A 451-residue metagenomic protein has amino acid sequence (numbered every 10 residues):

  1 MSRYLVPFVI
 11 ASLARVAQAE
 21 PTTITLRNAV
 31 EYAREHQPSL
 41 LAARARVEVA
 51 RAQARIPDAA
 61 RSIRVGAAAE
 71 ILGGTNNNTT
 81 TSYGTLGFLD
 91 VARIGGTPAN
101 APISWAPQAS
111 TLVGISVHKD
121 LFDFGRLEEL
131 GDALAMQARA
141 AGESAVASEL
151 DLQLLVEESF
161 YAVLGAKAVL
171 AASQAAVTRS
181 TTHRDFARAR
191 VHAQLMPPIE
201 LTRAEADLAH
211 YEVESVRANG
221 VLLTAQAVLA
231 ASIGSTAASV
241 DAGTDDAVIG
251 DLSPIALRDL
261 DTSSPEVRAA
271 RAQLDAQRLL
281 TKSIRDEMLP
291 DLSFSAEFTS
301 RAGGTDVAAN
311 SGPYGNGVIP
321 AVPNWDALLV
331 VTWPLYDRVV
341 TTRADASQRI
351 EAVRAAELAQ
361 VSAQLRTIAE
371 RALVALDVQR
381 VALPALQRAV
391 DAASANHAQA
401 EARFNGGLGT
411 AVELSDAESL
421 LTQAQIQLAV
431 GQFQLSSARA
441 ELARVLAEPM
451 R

Functional and structural regions predicted by a protein language model:
V6-S12: Bacterial N-terminal signal peptides
A14-V16: N-terminal signal peptide c-region/cleavage motif recognized by signal peptidases
Q18, G73-T75, Q425-R451: Acidic, low-complexity, intrinsically disordered peripheral segments
A19-I71, N76-N78, D120-L121, A237 (+5 more regions): Bacterial Sec-pathway N-terminal export signals of envelope proteins
P21, A68-S116, D246-G250, K282 (+1 more regions): Small/polar, glycine/serine/threonine/aspartate-rich low-complexity segments that form flexible
I24, S148-S263, A375, Q379 (+4 more regions): Periplasmic alpha-helical coiled-coil/stalk elements that build and connect Gram-negative outer-membrane
A29, H36, A43, D120 (+23 more regions): Amphipathic alpha-helical coiled-coil segments and their boundaries
L41-A42, D58-A59, W105-P107, L121-E149 (+5 more regions): Sec/SRP-type N-terminal targeting helices
